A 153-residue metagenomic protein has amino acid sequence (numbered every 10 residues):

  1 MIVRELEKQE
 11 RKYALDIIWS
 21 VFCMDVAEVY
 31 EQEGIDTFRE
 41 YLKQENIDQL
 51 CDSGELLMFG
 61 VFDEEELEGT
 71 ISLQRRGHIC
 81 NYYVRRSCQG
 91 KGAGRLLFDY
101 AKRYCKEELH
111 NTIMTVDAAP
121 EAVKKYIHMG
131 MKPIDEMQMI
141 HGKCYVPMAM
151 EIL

Functional and structural regions predicted by a protein language model:
I2-D16: A short beta-loop-alpha structural element at the N-terminal edge of CoA-dependent acyl/N-acetyltransferase catalytic
W19-N46: Conserved GNAT-fold acetyl-CoA-binding loop/helix
L42-F59: A short helix-loop-beta-strand connector motif used in the catalytic cores of GNAT acetyltransferases and, in some
E55-G69: Conserved beta-hairpin
I79-Q89: A short, internal acetyl-CoA/4′-phosphopantetheine-binding micro-motif in the GNAT/acyltransferase core
G90-R103: Conserved acetyl-CoA-binding loop-helix of GNAT-fold acetyltransferases
R95, P120-E136, I140-C144: Conserved active-site alpha-helix within GNAT-family acetyltransferase domains
C105-A118: Conserved GNAT acetyl-CoA-binding A-motif
